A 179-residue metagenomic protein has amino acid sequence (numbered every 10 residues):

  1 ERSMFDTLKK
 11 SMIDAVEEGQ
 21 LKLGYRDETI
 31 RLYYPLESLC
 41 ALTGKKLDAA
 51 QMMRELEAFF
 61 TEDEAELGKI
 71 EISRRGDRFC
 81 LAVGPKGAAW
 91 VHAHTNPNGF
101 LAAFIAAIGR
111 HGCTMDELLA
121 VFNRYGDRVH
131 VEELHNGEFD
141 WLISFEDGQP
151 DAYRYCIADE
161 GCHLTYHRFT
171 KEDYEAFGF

Functional and structural regions predicted by a protein language model:
S3-L32, F104: Positively charged, polyanion-binding regions of nucleic-acid-associated proteins
F5, A89-L101, V131: Long, charge-rich, low-complexity intrinsically disordered regions
Y25-K45, F100-I108: Short glycine-rich, basic-tinged beta-strand/loop micro-motifs
I30, C40-K69: Charge-enriched amphipathic alpha-helical scaffolds
D63-T95: Charged low-complexity interaction tracts in eukaryotic proteins
N96-R128, E175-G178: Short helix/turn-capping signatures at newly exposed starts of structured segments
T114-Y155: A cross-family detector of function-defining hotspots
Q149-F179: Intrinsically disordered, low-complexity regulatory segments enriched in Ser/Thr/Pro and charged residues
